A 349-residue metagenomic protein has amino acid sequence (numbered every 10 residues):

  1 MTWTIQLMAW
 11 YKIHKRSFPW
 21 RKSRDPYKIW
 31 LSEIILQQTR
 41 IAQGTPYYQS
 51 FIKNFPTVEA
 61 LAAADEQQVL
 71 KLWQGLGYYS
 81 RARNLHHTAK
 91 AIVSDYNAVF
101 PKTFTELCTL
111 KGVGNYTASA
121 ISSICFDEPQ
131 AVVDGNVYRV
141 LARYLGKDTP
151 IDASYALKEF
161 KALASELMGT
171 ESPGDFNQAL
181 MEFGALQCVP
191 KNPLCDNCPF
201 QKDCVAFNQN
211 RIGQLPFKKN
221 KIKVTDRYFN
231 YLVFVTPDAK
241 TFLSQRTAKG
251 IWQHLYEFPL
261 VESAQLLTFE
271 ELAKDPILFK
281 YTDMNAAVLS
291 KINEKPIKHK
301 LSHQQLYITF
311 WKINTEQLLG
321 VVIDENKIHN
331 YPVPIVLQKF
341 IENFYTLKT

Functional and structural regions predicted by a protein language model:
M1-R16, K22, A185-T349: Intrinsically disordered, low-complexity, charged terminal extensions of DNA damage-control enzymes
W3-L194, F200-Q209, G213, F279-T282: Catalytic cores of DNA base-excision repair glycosylases
